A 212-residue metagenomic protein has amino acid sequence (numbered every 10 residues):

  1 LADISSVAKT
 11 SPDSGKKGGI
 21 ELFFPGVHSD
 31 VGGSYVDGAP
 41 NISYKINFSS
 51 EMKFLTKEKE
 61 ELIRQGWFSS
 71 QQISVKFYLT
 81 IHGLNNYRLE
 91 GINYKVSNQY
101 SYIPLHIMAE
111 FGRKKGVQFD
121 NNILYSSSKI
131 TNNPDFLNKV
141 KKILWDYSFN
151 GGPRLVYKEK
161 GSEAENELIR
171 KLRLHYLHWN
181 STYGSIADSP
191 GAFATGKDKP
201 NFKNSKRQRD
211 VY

Functional and structural regions predicted by a protein language model:
L1-Y212: Active-site- or binding-pocket-proximal scaffold segments within functional domains
